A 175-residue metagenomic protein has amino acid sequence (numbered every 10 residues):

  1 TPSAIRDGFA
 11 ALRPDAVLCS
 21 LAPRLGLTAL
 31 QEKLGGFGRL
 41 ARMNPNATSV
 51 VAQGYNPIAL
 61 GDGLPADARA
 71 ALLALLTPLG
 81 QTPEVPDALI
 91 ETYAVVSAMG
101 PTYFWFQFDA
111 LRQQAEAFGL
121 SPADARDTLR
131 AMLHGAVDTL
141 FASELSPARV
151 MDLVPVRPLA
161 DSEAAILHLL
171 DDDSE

Functional and structural regions predicted by a protein language model:
T1-I58, D62: Rossmann-like NAD(P)(H) cofactor-binding subdomain of soluble oxidoreductases
S3, F9, E84-V95, Q113 (+2 more regions): Short alpha-helical interface patches
A10-A11, A66-A70, A74, D161-A164 (+1 more regions): Polar/charged alpha-helical tracts
L18-R24, A70-L79, E163: A short, flexible low-complexity segment enriched in Lys/Arg and Gly/Pro that occurs in N-terminal basic tails
P23-L25, P45-S49, S97, M132-G135 (+1 more regions): Glycine-rich beta-alpha junction loops
A29-R39, Y55-Y93, Y103-A142: Internal alpha-helical scaffold of NAD(P)-dependent oxidoreductase catalytic cores
E116, A123-E175: NAD(P)-dependent Rossmann-like dehydrogenase/reductase catalytic/cofactor-binding core
